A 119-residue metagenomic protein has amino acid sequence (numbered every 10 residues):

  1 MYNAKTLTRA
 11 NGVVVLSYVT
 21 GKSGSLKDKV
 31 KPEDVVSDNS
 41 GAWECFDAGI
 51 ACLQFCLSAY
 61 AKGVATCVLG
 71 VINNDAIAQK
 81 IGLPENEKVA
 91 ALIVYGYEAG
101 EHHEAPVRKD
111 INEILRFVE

Functional and structural regions predicted by a protein language model:
M1-A48: Glycine/small-residue-rich phosphate/adenosyl-binding loop
N3, A42, Q79, D110-E113: Glycine-rich, flexible loop/turn motifs
A4-A10, G82-E104: A glycine-rich helix N-cap at a beta->alpha junction
V14, E33-K80: Small-aliphatic-rich amphipathic alpha-helix that forms the alpha element of a beta-alpha
S17, G70, Y95-G96: Conserved residues at the C-terminal ends of beta-strands
V19-K22, N74-D75, A99: Short, charged/polar surface micro-motifs in flexible loops or helix N-caps
D28-P32, A91-E119: C-terminal helix-cap and adjacent tail motif
